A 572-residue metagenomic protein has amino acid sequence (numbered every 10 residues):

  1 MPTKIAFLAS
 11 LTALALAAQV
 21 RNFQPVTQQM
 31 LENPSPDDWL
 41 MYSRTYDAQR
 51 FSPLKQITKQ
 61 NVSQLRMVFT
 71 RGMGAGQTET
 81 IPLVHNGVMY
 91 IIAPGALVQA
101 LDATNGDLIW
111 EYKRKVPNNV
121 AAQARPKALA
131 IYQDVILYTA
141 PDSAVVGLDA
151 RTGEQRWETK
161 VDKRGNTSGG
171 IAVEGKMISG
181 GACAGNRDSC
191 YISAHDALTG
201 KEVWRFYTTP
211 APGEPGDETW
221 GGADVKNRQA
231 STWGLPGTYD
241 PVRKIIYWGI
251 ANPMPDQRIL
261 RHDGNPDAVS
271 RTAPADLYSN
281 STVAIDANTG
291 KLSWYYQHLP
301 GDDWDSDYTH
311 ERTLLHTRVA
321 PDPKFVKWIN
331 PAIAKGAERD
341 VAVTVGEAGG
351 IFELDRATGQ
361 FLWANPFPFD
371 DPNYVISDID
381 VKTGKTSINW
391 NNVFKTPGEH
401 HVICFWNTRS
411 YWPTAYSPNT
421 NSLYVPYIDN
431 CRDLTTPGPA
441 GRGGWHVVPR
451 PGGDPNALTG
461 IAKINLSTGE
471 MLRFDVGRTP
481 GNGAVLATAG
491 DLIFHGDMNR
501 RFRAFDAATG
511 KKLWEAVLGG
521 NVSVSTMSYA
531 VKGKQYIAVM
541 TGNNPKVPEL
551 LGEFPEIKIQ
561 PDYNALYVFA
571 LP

Functional and structural regions predicted by a protein language model:
S10-Q19: Hydrophobic h-region of N-terminal signal peptides that target proteins for export in Gram-negative bacteria
Q19-M73, Q77, D107-V116, E154-V161 (+12 more regions): Aromatic (tryptophan-biased) beta-strands that constitute blades/sheets of beta-rich domains
W39-S43, A75-L97, V120-V145, G165-I192 (+9 more regions): Repeat-blade elements of multi-bladed beta-propeller folds
D102-N105, D149-T152, D196-T199, A287-T289 (+4 more regions): Short loop/turn segments that connect beta-strands within beta-propeller blades
T313-P368, P372-V375, N392-C404, A507 (+1 more regions): Phosphate/diphosphate-binding loops
P323, N330-P331, Y427-D429, G453-K511: Loop/turn-rich, solvent-exposed surfaces of beta-rich toroidal or solenoidal domains
T526-P572: Blade-level signature of beta-propeller repeat domains, shared across WD40, Kelch, NHL, RCC1 and BNR/Asp-box propellers
